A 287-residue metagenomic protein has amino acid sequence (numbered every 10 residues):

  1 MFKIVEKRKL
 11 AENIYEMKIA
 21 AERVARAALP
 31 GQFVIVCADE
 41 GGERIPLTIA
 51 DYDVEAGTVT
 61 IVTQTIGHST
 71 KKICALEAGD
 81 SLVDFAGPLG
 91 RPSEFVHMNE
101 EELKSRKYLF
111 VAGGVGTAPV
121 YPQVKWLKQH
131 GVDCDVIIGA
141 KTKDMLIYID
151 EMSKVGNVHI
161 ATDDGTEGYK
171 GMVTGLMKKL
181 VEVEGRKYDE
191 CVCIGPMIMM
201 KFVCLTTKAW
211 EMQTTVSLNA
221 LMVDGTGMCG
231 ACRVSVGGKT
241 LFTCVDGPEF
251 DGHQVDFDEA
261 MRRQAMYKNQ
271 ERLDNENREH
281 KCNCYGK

Functional and structural regions predicted by a protein language model:
M1-D80: Ferredoxin-reductase
V36, D84-F85, V234: A generic structural signal for residues embedded in beta-strands
D39, G87-P88, G237: Short, surface-exposed secondary-structure boundary micro-motifs
G42-D51, L89-E100, C244: Short, Lys/Arg- and Gly-enriched loop/turn segments at beta-strand edges
K71-L221: FNR/FR-type flavoprotein reductase catalytic core
P119, M197-I198, N219-E249, R278-K287: Local cysteine-cluster metal-coordination motifs and their immediate loop/turn environment, predominantly Fe-S cluster
S235-N269: Non-heme iron-sulfur electron-transfer modules
D258-K287: C-terminal hydrophobic helical "lid"/dimerization subdomain of Rossmann-like NAD(P)H-dependent oxidoreductases
